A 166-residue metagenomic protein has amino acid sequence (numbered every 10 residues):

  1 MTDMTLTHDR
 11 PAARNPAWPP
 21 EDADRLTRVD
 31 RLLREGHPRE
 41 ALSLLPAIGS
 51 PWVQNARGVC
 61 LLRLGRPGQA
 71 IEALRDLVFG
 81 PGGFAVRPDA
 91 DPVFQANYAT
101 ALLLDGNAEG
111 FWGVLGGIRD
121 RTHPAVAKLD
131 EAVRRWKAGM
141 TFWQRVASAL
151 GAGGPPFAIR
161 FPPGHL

Functional and structural regions predicted by a protein language model:
M1-P20, L166: Long, contiguous interaction/recruitment modules in multidomain scaffold/adaptor proteins
D3-T7, V114, R121-L166: Terminal, low-structured helical/coil segments at or just beyond the last alpha-helical repeat
A12-L26, I48-A56, D89-Q95: Generic helix N-cap/helix-start motif at coil->alpha-helix transitions
R14-N15, S43, G80-D91, A125: Flexible helix-coil transition and linker loops at the boundaries of alpha-helical arrays
T27, A56, R63, N97 (+2 more regions): "A position-specific structural signal for the A-helix of alpha-solenoid helical repeats
R39-P46, Q69-P81, A108-R121, R145-R160: Alpha-helical repeat scaffolds
